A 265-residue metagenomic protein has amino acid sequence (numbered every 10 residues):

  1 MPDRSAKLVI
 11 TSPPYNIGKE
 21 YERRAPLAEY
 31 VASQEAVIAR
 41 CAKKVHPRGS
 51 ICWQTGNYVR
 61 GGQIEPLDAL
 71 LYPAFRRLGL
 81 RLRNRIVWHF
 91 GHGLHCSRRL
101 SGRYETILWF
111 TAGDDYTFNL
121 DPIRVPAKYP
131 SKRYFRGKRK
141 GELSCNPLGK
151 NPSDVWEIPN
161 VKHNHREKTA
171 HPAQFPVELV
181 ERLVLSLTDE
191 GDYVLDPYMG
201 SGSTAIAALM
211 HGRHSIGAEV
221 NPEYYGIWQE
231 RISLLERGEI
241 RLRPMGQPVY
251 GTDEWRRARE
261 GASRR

Functional and structural regions predicted by a protein language model:
M1-I227, R257-R265: Core catalytic lobe of class I
Q229-R265: S-adenosyl-L-methionine
